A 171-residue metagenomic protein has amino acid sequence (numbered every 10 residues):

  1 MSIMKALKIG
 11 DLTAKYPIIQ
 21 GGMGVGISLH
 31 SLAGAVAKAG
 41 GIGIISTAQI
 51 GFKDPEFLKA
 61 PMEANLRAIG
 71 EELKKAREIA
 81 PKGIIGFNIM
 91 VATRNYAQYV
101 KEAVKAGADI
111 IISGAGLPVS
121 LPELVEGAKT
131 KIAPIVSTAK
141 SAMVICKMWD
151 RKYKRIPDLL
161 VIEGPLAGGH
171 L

Functional and structural regions predicted by a protein language model:
M1-L171: Active-site entrance/lid segments in N-terminal catalytic domains of soluble metabolic enzymes
